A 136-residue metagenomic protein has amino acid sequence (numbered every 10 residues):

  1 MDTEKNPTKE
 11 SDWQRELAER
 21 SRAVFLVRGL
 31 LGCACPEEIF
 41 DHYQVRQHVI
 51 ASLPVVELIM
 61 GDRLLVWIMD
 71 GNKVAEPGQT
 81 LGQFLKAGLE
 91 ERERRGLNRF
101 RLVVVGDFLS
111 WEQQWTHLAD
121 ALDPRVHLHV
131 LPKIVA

Functional and structural regions predicted by a protein language model:
M1-L64: N-terminal, charge-rich interaction modules
V27-A34, S52, H117-A136: Charged, structured surface patches that assemble and position nucleic-acid processing machinery
P36-D41, V45, V49-I50, E76 (+3 more regions): Generic marker of "main functional regions" within proteins
D41-R63, N72, Q79-R92, K133: A short, well-structured beta->alpha microelement
P54-E57, R63-M69, R99-V105, H127: Ordered hydrophobic segments in well-structured contexts
M69-A119: Amphipathic protein-protein interaction modules
